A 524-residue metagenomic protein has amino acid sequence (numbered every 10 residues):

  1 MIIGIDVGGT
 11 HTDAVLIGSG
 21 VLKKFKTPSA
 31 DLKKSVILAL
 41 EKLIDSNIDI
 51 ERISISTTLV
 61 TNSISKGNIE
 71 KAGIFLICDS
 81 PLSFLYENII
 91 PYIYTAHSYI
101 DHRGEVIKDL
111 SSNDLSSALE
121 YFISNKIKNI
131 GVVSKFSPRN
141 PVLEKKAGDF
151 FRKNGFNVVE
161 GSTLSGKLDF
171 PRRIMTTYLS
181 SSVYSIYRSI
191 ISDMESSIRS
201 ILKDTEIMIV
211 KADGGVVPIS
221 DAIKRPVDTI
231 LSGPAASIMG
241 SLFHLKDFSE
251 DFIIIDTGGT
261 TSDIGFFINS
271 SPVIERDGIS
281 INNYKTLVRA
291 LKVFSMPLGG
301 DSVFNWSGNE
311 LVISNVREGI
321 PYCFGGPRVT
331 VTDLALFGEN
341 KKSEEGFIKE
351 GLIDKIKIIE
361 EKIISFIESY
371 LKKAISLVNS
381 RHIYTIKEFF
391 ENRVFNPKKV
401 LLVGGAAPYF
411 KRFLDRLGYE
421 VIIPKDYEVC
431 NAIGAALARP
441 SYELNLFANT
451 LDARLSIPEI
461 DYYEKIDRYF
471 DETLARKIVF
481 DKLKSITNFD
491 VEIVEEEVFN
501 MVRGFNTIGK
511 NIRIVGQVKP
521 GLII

Functional and structural regions predicted by a protein language model:
M1-I524: N-terminally biased helix-coil "hinge/interface" segments that flank
